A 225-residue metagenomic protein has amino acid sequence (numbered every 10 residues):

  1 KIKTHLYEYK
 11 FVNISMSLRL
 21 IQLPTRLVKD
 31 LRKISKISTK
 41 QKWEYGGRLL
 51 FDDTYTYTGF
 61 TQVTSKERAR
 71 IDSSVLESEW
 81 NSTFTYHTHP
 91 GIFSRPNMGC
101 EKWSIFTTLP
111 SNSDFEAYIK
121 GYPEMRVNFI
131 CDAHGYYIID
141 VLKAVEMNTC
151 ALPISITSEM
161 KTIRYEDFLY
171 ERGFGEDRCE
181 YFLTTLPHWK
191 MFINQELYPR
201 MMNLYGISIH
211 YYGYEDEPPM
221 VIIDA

Functional and structural regions predicted by a protein language model:
I2, Y9, T64-F84, T108-S113 (+1 more regions): A signal for specific C-terminal beta-sheet/loop modules enriched in small/flexible residues with GP/PG/PP motifs
I2-S82, E180-P187, M191, P218-M220 (+1 more regions): Glycine-rich short-loop/terminal segments
K3-F11, P90, R126, C131-A133: N-terminal leader/targeting segments
D30-T39, Y118-I119, L197-Y205: Hydrophobic, Leu/Ile/Phe/Ala-enriched alpha-helical segments that form helix-helix packing faces
L49-T54, H87-G91, I130-Y136, Y214: Short, flexible beta-strand-to-coil junctions
Y55-Y122: Short HxH-centered metal-ligating active-site micro-motif
P123-A225: Active-site or metal-binding loop neighborhoods of secreted/extracellular toxin and effector enzymes
